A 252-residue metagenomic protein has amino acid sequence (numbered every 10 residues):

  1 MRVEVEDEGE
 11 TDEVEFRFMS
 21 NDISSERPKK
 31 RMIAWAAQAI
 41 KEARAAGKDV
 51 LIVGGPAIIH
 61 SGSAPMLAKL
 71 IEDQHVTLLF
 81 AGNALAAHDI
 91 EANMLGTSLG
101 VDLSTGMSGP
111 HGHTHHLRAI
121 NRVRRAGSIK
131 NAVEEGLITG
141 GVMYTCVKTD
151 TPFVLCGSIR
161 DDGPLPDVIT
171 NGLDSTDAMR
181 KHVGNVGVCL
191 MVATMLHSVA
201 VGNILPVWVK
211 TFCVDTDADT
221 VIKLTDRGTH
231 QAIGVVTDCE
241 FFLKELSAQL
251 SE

Functional and structural regions predicted by a protein language model:
M1-N21, P28-W35, M143-T151: Short, compositionally biased "basic patch" segments
V5-D7, G62-M66, D89-L95, L165-V168 (+2 more regions): Short acidic, glycine/serine/threonine-rich loops at helix termini
E10-S25, A46, I120-A126, R160-D162: Gly-rich Lys/Arg/Thr-decorated short loops/hinges at beta-loop-alpha junctions or inter-strand turns that position
A34-V50, L70, T145-T151, H182-V186: Glycine-rich phosphate/diphosphate-binding loops that line cofactor/substrate pockets in enzymes
D49-G55, L79-A81: Short glycine-rich or small-residue beta-strand-to-loop segments that form or flank ligand, phosphate, metal/Fe-S
G55-S61, A84-A87, D161-D162, T194-S198: Gly/Ser/Thr-rich loops at beta-strand to alpha-helix junctions that form or flank small-molecule/cofactor-binding
A68-N121, M191: Active-site histidine-anchored catalytic micro-motif
D102-F153, S158-E252: C-terminal functional extensions of proteins
